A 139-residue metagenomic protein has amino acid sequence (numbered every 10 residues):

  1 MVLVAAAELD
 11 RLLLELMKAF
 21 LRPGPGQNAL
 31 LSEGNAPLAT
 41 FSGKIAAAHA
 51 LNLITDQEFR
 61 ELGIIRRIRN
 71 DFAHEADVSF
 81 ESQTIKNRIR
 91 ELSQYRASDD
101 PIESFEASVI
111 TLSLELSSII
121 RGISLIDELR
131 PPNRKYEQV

Functional and structural regions predicted by a protein language model:
M1-V139: Amphipathic alpha-helical interface elements
